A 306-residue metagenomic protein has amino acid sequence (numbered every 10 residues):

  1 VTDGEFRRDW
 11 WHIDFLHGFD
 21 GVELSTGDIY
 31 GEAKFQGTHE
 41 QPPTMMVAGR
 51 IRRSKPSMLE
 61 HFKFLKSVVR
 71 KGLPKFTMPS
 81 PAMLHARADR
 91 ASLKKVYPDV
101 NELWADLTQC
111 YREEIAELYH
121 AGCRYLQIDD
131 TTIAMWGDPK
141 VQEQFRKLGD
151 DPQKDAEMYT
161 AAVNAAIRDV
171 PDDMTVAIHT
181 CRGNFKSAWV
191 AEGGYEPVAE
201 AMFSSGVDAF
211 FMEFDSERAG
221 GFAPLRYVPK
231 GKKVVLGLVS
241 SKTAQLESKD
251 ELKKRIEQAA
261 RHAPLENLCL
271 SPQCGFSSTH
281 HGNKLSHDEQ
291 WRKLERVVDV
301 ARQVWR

Functional and structural regions predicted by a protein language model:
V1-R306: Domain-level signal for soluble alpha/beta catalytic cores
